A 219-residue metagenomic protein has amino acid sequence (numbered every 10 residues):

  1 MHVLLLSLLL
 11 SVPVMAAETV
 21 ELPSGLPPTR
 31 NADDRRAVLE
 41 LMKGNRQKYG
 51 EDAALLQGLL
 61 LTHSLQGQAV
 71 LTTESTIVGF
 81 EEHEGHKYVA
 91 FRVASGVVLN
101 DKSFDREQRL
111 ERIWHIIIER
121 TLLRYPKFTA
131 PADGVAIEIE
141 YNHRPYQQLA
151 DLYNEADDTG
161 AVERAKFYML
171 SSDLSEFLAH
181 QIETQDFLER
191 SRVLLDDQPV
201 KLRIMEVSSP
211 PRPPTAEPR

Functional and structural regions predicted by a protein language model:
H2-P13: Bacterial N-terminal signal peptides
V14-T19: Boundary at the C-terminal end of the N-terminal hydrophobic targeting segment
V20-L22, T29-A37, H83-Q108: Acidic/histidine-rich, surface-exposed loop or edge segments in extracytoplasmic proteins
E21-G79: Long, contiguous juxta-domain segments that are non-catalytic but functionally important
L59-L60, G67, F80-E82, K87 (+1 more regions): Polybasic, proline/glycine-rich intrinsically disordered low-complexity segments
L99-Q147: Mature extracytoplasmic domains of secretory-pathway proteins
